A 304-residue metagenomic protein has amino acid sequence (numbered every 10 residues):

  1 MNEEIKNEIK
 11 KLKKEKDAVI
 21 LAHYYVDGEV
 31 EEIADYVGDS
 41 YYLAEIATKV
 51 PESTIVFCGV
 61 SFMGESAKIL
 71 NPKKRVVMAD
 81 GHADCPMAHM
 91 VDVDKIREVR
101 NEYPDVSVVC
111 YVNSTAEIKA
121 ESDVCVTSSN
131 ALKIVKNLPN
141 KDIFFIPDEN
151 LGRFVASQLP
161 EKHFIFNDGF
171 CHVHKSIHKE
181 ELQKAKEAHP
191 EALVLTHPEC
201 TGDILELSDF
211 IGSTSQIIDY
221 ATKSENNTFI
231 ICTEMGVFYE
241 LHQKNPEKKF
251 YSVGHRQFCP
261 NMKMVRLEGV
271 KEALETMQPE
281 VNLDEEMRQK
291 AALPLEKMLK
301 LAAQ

Functional and structural regions predicted by a protein language model:
M1-I231, F238-Y239, Q243-Q304: Active-site loop-to-helix "anion-binding N-cap" substructures in soluble metabolic enzymes
